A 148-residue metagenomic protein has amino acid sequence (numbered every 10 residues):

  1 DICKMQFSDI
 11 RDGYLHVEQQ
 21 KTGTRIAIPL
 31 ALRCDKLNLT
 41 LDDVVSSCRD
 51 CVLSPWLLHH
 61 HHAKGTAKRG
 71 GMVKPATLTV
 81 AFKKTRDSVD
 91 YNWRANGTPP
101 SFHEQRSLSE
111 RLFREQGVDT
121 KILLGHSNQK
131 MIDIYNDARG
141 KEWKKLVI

Functional and structural regions predicted by a protein language model:
D1-Y14: Short, charged phosphate-coordinating catalytic segments
C3, R111, I132-D133: Key DNA-contacting residues within the recognition helix of helix-turn-helix
D9-I10, L30, L39, V44 (+2 more regions): Alpha-helix C-terminal capping segments
R11, T24, V52, N96 (+1 more regions): Exposed loop/turn and edge beta-strand positions of beta-sandwich/beta-sheet ligand-binding modules
H16, L57, S101-E104, I134: Conserved beta-strand positions that form and line the central face of beta-propeller blades
Q19-G23, L124-I148: Catalytic-site neighborhood detector that most strongly recognizes the C-terminal catalytic loop/helix of tyrosine
Q20-V45, C51-K84, S101: C-terminal catalytic core of Y-nucleophile DNA break-rejoin enzymes
A76-I122, H126-Q129: Short, basic (Lys/Arg/His-rich) helix/loop patches that form interaction surfaces in the mid-to-C-terminal regions
